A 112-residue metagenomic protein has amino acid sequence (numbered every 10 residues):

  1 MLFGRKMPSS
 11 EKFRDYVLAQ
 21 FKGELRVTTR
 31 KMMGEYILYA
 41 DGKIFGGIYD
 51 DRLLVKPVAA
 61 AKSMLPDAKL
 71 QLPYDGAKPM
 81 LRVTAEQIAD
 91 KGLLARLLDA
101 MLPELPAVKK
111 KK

Functional and structural regions predicted by a protein language model:
M1-K112: Charge-dense, helix-prone N-terminal extensions
